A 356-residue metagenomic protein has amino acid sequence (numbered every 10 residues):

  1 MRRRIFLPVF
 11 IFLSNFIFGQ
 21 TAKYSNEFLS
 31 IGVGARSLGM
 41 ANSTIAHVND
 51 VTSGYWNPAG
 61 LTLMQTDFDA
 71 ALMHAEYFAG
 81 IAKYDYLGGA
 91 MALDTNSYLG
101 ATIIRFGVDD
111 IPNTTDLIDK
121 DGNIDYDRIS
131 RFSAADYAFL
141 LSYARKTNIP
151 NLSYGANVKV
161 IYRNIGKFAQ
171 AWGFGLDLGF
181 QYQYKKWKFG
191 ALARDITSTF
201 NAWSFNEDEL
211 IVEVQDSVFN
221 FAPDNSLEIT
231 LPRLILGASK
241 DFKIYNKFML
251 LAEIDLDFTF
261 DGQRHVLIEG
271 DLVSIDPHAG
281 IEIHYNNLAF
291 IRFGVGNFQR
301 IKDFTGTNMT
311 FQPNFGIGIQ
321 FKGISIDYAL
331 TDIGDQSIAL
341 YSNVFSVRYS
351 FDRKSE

Functional and structural regions predicted by a protein language model:
M1: NAD-dependent ADP-ribosyltransferases
R4-S14: Sec-dependent N-terminal signal peptides
N15-G19: Sec/Tat signal peptide C-region and signal peptidase I cleavage site
Q20-E356: Subset of outer-membrane beta-barrel
